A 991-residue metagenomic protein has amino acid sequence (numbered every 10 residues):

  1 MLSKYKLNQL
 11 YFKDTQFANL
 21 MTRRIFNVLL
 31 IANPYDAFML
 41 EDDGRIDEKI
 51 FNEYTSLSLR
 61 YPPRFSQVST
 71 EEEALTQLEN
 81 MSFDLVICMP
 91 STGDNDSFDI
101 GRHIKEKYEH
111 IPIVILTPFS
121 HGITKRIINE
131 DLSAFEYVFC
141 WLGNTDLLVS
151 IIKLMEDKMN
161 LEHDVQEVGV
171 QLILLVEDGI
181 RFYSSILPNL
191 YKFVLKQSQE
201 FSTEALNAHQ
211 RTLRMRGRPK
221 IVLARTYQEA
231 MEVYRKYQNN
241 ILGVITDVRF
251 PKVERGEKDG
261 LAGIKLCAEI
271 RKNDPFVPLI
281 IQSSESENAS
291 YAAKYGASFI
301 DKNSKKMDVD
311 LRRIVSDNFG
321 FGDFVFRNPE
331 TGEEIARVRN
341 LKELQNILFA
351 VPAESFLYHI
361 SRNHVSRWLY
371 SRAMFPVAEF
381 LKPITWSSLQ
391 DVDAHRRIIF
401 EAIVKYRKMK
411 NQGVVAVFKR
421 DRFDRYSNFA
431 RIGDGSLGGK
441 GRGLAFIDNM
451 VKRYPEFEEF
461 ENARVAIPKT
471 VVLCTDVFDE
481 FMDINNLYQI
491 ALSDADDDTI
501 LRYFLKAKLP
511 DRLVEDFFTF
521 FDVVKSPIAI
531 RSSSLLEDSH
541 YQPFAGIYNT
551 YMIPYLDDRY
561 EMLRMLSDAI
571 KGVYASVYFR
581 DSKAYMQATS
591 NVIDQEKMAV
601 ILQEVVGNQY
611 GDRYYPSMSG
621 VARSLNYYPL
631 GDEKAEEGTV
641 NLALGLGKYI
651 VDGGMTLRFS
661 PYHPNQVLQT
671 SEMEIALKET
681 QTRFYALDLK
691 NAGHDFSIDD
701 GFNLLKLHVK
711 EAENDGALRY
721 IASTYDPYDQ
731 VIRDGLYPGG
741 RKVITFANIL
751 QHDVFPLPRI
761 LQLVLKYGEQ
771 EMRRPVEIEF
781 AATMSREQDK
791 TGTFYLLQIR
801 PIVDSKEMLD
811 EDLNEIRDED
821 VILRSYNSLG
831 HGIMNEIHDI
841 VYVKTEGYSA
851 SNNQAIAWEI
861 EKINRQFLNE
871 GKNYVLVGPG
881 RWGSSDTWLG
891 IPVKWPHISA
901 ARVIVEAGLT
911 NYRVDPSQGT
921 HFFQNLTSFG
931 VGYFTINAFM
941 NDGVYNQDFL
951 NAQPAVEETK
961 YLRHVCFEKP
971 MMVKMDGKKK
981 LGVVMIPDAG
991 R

Functional and structural regions predicted by a protein language model:
M1-S66, E130-Y137, W141-K220, Y227-Q228 (+4 more regions): Non-catalytic signal-transmission and effector/linker regions of two-component phosphorelay proteins
L10, M39-D42, I46, F51 (+7 more regions): Conserved phosphotransfer microenvironments
T15-R23, N160-V168, T212-L213, V414-S427 (+3 more regions): Short boundary motifs at domain starts and secondary-structure transition points
P34-M39, E71-E73, L85-D96, S120-G122 (+9 more regions): Short acidic, S/G/P-rich loop/turn micro-motifs used as interaction or catalytic elements
S97, I127-V138, Y291-I300: As written
L116-P118, Q282, K302: Hydrophobic/aromatic residues positioned on beta-strands within the core alpha/beta folds
E287-V414: Terminal, compositionally biased segments used for targeting/anchoring and flexible tails
K419-E459, K508-G908, N925-S928, P954 (+1 more regions): Conserved mixed alpha/beta core segments that line enzyme active sites in large multi-domain catalysts
